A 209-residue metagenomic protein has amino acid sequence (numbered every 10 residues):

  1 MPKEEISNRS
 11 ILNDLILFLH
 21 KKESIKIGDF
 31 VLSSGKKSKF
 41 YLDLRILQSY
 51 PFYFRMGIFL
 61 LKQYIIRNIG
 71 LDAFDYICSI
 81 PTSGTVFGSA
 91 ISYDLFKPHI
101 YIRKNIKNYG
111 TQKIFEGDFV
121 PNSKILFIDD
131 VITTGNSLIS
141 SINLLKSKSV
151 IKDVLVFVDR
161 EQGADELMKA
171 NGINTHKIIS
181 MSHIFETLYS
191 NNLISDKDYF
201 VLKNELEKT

Functional and structural regions predicted by a protein language model:
M1-I128, N136-T209: PRPP-associated nucleotide enzymes
